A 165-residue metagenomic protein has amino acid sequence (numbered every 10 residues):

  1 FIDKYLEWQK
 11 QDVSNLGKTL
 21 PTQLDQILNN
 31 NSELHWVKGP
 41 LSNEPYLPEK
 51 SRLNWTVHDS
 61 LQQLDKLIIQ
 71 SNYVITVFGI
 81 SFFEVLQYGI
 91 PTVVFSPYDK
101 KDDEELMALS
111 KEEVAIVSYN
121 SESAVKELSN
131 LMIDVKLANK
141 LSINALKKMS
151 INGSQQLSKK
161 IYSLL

Functional and structural regions predicted by a protein language model:
F1-S42: Active-site donor-nucleotide binding/catalytic segment of nucleotide-sugar enzymes
H35, T56-H58, Y73-I75, V93 (+1 more regions): Hydrophobic/aromatic beta-strand patches that form the interior of the parallel beta-sheet core in alpha/beta enzyme
P45-S60: Nucleotide-activated donor-binding/catalytic signature segment of Leloir-type glycosyltransferases, i.e., the conserved
Q63-E104: A donor-sugar binding/catalytic signature common to diverse glycosyltransferases and related nucleotide-sugar
P91-S123: Nucleotide-sugar donor-binding patch of glycosyltransferase catalytic domains
N120-N139: C-terminal "capping" alpha-helix adjacent to the active site of nucleotide-linked donor transferases in cell-envelope
L137-I151: A short, well-ordered alpha-helix in the C-terminal region of glycosyltransferases
S150-L165: C-terminal alpha-helical cap of glycosyltransferases
